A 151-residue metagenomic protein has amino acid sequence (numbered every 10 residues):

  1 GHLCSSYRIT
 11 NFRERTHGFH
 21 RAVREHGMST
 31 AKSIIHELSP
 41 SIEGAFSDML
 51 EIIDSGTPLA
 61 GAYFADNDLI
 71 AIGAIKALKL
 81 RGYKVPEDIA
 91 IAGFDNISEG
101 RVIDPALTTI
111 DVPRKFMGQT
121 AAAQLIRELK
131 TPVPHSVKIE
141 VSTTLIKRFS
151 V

Functional and structural regions predicted by a protein language model:
G1-V151: Bacterial carbohydrate/catabolite-sensing allosteric modules
